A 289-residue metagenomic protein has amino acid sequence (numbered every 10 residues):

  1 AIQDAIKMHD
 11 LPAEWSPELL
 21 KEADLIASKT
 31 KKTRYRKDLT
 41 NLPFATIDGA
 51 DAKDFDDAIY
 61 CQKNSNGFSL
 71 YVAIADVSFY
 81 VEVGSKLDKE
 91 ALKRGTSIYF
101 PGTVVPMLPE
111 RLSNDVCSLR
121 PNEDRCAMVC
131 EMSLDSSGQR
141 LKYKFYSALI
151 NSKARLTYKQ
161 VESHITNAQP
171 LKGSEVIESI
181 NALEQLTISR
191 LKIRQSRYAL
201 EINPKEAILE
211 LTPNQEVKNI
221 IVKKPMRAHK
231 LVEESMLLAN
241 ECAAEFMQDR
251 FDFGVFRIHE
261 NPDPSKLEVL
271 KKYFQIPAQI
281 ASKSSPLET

Functional and structural regions predicted by a protein language model:
I2-T289: Electropositive polyanion-binding surfaces
